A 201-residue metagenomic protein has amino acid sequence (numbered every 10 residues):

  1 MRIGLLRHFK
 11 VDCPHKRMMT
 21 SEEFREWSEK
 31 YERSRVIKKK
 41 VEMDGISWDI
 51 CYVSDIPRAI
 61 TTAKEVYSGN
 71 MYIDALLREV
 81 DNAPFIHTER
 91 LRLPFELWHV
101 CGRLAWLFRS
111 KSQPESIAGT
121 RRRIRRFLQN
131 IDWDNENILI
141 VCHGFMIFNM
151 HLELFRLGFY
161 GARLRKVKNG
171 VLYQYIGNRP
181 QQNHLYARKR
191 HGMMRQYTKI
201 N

Functional and structural regions predicted by a protein language model:
M1, C13, R17, R125-K189: Active-site-adjacent alpha-helix immediately C-terminal to a catalytic or transition-state-stabilizing loop
M1-L76, P94-A105, R109-I124, G161 (+1 more regions): Active-site-proximal alpha-helix that buttresses catalytic centers in soluble enzyme cores
S34-R35, M71, R165, G192 (+1 more regions): Residue-level marker of intrinsically disordered, low-complexity segments enriched for small/polar residues
L76-L91: Signature for phosphate-centric chemistry
R90-L107, Q181-T198: A polyampholytic, Gly/Pro-enriched intrinsically disordered region
